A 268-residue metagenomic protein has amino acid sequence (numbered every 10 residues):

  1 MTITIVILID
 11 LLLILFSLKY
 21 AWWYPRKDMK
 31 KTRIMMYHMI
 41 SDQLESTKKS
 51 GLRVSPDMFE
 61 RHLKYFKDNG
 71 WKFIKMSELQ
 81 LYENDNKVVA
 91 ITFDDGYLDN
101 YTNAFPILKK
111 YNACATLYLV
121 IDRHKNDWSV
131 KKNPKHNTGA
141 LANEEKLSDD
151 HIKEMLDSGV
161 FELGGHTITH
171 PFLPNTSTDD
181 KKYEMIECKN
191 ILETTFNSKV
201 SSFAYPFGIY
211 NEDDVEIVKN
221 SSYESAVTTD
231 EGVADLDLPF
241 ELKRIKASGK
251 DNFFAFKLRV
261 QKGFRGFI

Functional and structural regions predicted by a protein language model:
M1-I91, D99, S158, N175-I268: C-terminal active-site subregion of NodB/CE4 polysaccharide deacetylases
K67, P106-N112, E145-G164, K219: Acidic (Asp/Glu)-rich catalytic clusters
A90-I91, V130-N143, H170-T178: Surface-exposed cleft-lining segments at the edges of enzyme active sites
I91-T92, L163: Residue-level marker for buried hydrophobic side chains located in beta-strands that build the well-ordered beta-sheet
G96-T102: Short acidic, Gly/Ser-rich segments with clustered Asp/Glu that frequently serve as metal-coordination loops in enzyme
Y111, A115, N137, V200 (+1 more regions): Catalytic domains that recognize anionic headgroups
N112-P134: A short, conserved beta-to-alpha structural element at the edge of catalytic cores that scaffolds binding
L163-P171: Histidine-centered catalytic micro-motifs
